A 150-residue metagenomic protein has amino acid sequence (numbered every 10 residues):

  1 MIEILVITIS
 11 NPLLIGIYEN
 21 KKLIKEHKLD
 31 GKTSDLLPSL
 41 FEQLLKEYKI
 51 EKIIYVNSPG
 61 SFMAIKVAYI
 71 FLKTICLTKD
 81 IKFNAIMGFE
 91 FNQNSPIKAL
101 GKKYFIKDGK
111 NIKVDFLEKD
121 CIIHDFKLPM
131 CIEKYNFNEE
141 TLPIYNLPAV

Functional and structural regions predicted by a protein language model:
M1-L36, K46-E47, K82-V150: Oxyanion-binding and handling regions
L5-I9, F41, G60: Short, functional N-terminal and low-complexity linear motifs
K25-L29, N57-F62: A short glycine/serine-rich beta->alpha loop
G31-S39, Y69, K73: Short, well-ordered alpha-helical segments
L40-K52: Phosphate/pyrophosphate-binding loops at sites that engage ATP/ADP/AMP, CoA/4′-phosphopantetheine, polyphosphate
K52-N57, M63-F83: DPxDG-like acidic metal-binding loop motif
S61-M63, F91-N92: Short, active-site-adjacent cap segments at secondary-structure transitions
